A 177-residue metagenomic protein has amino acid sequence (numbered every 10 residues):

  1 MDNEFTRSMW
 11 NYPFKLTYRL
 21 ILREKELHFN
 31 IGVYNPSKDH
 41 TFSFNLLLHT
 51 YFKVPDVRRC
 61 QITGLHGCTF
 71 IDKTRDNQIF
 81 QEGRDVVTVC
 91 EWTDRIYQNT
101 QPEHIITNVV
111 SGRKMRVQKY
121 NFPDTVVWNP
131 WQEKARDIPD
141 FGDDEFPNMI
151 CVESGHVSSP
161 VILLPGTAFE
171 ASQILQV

Functional and structural regions predicted by a protein language model:
M1-E24: Extended, loop-rich substrate-binding clefts of extracytoplasmic carbohydrate-active enzymes
M9-Y12, I21, S158-A168: Exposed beta-sheet edge/beta-hairpin loop segments within beta-rich domains
L16-Y18, F29, L46-L48, I150 (+1 more regions): Hydrophobic residues positioned within well-ordered beta-strands of beta-sheet architectures
L20, L27-N35, G166: Short, well-ordered beta-strand segments enriched in hydrophobic/aromatic residues
I31, I162-V177: Short Pro-Gly-centered flexible turn/kink motifs
D39-F44, Y51-V126: Active-site/ligand-binding surface loops and adjacent short beta/alpha elements that line catalytic pockets across
L65-R84, W131-Q132, P139-V161: Surface-exposed, gly/pro-biased binding rims or lids
N108-I150: Glycine-rich active-site loops that engage anionic ligands at enzyme catalytic sites
